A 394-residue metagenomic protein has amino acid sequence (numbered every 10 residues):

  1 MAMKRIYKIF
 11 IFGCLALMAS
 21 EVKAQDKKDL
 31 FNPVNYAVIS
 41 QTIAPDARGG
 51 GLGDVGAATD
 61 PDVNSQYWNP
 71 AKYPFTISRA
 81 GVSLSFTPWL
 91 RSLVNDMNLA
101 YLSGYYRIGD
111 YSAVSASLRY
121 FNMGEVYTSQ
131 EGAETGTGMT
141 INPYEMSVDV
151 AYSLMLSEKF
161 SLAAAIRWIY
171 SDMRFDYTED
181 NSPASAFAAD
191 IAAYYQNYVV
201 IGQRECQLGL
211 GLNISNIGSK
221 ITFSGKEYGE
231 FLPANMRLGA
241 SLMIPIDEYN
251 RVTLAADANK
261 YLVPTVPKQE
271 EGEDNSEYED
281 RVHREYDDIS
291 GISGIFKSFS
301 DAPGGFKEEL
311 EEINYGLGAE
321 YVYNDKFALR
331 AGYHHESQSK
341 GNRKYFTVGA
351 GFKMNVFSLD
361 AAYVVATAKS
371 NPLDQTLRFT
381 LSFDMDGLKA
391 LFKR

Functional and structural regions predicted by a protein language model:
M1-A2, K393: Generic detector of intrinsically disordered, low-complexity segments in short proteins and peptide precursors
A2-I11: Bacterial N-terminal signal peptides that target proteins for export
I11-M18: Bacterial N-terminal signal peptides
M18-A24: Sec/Tat signal peptide C-region and signal peptidase I cleavage site
Q25-R394: Subset of outer-membrane beta-barrel
